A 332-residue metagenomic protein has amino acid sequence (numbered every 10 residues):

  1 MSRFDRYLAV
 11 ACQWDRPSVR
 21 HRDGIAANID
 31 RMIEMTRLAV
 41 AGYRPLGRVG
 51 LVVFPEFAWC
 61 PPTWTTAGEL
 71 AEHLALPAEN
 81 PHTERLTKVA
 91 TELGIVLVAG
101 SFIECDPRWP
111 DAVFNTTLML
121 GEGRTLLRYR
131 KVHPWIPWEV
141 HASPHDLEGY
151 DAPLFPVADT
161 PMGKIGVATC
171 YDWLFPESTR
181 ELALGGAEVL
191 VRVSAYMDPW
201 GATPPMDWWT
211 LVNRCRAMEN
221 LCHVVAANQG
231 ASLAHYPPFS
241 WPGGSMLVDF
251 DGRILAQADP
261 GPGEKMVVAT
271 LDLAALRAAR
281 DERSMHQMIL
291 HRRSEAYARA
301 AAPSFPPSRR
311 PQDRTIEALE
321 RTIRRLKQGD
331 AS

Functional and structural regions predicted by a protein language model:
F4-H21, I25, V53, R128-R130 (+2 more regions): Active-site-proximal beta-strand elements of phosphoester/diester hydrolases
P17-N28, A142-S143, W200: Acidic/histidine-rich helix-loop elements that form or flank divalent-metal/phosphate-binding sites at the catalytic
S18-V19, C60-T65, P137: Short acidic/His/Gly/Ser-rich catalytic and metal-binding motifs that mark active-site loops of diverse hydrolases
A26-D30, E34-E122, L126-R128, Y196-R214 (+1 more regions): Cys-nucleophile CN-hydrolase/nitrilase-fold catalytic domain and related Cys-dependent amidase chemistry that acts on
H82-V96, K164, C170-V267: CN hydrolase (nitrilase-like) catalytic-core segments centered on the catalytic cysteine and neighboring Lys/Glu
A99-S101, N115-M119, P156, A227 (+2 more regions): Short beta-strand scaffold segments in enzyme catalytic cores
C105-V189, V193-C215: Active-site catalytic loop in hydrolytic enzyme cores
E219, N228-S332: C-terminal beta-strand edge segments of enzyme domains
